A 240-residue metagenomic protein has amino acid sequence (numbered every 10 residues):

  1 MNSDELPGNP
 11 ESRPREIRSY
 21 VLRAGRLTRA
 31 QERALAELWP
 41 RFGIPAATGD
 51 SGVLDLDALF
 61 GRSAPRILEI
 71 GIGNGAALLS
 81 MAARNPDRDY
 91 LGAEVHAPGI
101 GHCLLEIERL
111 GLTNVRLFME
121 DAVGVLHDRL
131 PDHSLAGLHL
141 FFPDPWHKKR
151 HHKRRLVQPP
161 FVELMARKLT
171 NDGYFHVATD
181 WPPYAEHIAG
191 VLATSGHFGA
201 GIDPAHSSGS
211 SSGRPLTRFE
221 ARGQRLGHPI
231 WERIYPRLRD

Functional and structural regions predicted by a protein language model:
M1-L68, A76-A83: S-adenosyl-L-methionine
P65-H127: SAM cofactor-binding core of SAM-dependent methyltransferases, primarily the Rossmann-like beta-alpha-beta module
H127-G137: A short acidic, Gly/Pro-enriched loop at the edge of an enzyme's catalytic core that lines a small-molecule cofactor
L135-R155: A short SAM/SAH-binding and catalytic strip from SAM-dependent methyltransferases
L138, M165-A166, F175, I188: Class I S-adenosylmethionine-dependent transferase superfamily signal
V157-N171: A short glycine-rich, Lys/Arg-flanked "PGG" loop and its adjoining helix->strand segment in the class I
N171-T179: Conserved beta-strand signature within the Rossmann-like core of class I S-adenosyl-L-methionine
E186-D240: Class I S-adenosyl-L-methionine
